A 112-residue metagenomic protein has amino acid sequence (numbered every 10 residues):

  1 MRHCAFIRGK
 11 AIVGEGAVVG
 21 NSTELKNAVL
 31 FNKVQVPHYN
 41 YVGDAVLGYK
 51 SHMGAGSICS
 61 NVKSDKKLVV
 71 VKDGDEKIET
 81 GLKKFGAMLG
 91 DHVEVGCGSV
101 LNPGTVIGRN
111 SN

Functional and structural regions predicted by a protein language model:
M1-N112: Structural signal for interior beta-strand "rungs" in well-ordered beta-sheet cores of soluble enzyme domains
